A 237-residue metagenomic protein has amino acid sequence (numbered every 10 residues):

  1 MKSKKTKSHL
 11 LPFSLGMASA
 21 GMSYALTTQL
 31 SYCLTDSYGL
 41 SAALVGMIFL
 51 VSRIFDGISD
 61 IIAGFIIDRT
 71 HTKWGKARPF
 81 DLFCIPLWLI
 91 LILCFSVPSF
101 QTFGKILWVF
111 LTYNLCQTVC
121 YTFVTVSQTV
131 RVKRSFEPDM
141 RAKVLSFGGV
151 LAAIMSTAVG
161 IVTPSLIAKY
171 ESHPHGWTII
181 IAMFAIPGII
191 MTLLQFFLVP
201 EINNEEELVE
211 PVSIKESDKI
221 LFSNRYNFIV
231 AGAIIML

Functional and structural regions predicted by a protein language model:
M1-L237: Membrane-embedded alpha-helical bundles of multi-pass transporters/translocases, especially carrier/permease families
